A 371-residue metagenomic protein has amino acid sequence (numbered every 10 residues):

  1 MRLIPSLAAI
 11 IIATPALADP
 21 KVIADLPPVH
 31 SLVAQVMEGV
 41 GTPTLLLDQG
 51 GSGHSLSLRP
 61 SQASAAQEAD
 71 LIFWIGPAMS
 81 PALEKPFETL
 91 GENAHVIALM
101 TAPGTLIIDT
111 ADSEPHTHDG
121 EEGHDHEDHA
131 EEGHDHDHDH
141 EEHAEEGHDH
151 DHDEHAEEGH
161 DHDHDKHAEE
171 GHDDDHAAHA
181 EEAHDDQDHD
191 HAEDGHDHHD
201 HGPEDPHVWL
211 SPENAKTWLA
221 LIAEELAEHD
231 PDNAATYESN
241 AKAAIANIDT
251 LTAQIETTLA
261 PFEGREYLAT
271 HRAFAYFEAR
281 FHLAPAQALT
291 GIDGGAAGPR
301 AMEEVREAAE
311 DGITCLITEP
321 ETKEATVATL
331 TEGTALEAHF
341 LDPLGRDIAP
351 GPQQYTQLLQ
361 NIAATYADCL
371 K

Functional and structural regions predicted by a protein language model:
M1-P5: Positively charged n-region of N-terminal signal peptides that target proteins for export
A9-I10: Terminal low-complexity/disordered tails
A13-L17: N-terminal signal peptide c-region/cleavage motif recognized by signal peptidases
D19-K371: Extracytoplasmic metal-acquisition and chelation regions
